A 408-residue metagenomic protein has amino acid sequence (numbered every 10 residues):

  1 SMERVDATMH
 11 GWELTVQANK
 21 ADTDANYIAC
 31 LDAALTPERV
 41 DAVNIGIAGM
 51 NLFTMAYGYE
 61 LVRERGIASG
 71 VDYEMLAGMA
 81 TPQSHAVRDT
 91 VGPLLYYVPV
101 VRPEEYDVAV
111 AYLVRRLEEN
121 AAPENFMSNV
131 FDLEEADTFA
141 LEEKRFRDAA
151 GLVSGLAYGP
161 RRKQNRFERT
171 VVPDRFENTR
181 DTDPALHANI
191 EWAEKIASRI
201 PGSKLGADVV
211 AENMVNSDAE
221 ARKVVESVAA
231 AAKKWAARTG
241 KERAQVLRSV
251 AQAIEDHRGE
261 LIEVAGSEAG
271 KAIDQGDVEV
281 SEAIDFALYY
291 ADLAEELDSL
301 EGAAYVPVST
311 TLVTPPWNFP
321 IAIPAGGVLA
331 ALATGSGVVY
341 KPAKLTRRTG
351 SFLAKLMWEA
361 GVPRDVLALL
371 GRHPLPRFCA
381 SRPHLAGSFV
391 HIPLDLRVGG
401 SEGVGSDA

Functional and structural regions predicted by a protein language model:
S1-F176: Positively charged, amphipathic and often flexible ligand-engagement surfaces
Q17-D24, I45-A48, Y73-A77, P99-D107 (+13 more regions): Hydrophobic alpha-helical scaffolding
P37-A42, L61-V71, T90, A236-R238 (+5 more regions): Secondary-structure transition/capping motifs at alpha-helix termini and the adjoining loop/turn into the next element
V40-V43, I67-A68, E119-M127, K234-K241 (+4 more regions): Intrinsically disordered or highly flexible coil/loop and linker segments, enriched in small and charged/polar residues
A42-G46, G70-D72, P93-L95, I262 (+4 more regions): Beta-sheet entry/capping signal
S128-S267, Y289: Short, structured beta/alpha segment
G266, A294-A408: Rossmann-like NAD(P) dinucleotide-binding subdomain of oxidoreductase/dehydrogenase enzymes
I273-L293: Amphipathic alpha-helical
